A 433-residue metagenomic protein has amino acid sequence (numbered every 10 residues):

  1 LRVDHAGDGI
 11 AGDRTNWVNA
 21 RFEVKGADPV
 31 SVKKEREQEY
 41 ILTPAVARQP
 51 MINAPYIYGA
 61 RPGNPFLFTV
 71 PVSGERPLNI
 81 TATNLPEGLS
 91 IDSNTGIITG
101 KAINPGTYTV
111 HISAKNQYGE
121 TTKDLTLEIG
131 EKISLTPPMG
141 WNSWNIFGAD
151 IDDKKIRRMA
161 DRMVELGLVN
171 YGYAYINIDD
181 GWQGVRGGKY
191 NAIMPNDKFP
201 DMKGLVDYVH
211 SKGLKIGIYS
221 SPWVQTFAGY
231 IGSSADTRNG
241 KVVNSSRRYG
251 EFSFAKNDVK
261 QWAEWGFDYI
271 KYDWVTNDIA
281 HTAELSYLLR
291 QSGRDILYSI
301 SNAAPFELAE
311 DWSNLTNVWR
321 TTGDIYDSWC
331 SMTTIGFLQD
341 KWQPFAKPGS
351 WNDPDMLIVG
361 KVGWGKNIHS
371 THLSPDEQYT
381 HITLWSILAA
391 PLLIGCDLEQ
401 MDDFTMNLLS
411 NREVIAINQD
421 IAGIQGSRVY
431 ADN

Functional and structural regions predicted by a protein language model:
L1-T43: Gly-Asp-aromatic-enriched flexible segments
Q38-Y40, G119-E131: C-terminal edge beta-strand
Q49-P77: Solvent-exposed, low-complexity, repeat-rich "mucin-like" stalks and linkers
V70, N104-Y118: A short beta-strand micro-motif common to beta-rich folds, especially ectodomain repeats
E87-N104: Strand-loop-strand motifs at the edges of beta-sheets in extracellular beta-sandwich domains
N145, M159-I279: Aromatic-lined carbohydrate-binding/catalytic grooves of carbohydrate-active enzymes
S246, F254-N257, A280, L297-D397: Glycan-recognition surfaces
L393-N433: Glycan-recognition and catalytic regions of carbohydrate-active enzymes
